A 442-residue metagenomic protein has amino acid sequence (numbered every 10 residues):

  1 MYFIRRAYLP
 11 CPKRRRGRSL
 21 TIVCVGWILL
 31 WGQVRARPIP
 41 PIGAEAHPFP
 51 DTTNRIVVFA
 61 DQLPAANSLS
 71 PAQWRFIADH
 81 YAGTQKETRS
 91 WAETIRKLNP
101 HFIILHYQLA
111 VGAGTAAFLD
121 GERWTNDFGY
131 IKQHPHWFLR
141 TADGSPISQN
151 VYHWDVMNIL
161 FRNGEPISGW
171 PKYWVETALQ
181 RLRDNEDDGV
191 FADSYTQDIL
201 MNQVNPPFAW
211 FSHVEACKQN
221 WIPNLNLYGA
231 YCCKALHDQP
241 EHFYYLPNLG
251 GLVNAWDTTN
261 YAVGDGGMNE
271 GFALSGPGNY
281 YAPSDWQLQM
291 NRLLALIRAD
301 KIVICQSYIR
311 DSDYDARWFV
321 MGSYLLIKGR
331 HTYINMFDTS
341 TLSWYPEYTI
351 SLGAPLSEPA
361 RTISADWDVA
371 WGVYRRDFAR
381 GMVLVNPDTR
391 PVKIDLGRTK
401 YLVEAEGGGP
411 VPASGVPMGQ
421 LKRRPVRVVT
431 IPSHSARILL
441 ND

Functional and structural regions predicted by a protein language model:
M1-R16: N-terminal secretory signal peptides that target proteins for export/translocation
T21-W31: Bacterial N-terminal signal peptides
Q33-R35: Sec/Tat signal peptide C-region and signal peptidase I cleavage site
R37-D442: Glycan-processing catalytic domains of CAZymes
